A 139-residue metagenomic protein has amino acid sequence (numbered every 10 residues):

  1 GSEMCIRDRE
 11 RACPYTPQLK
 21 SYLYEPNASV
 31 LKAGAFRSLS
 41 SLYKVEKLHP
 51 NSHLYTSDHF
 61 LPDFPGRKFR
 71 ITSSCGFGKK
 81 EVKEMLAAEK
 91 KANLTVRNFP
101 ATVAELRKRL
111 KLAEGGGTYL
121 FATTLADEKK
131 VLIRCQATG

Functional and structural regions predicted by a protein language model:
G1-I6: Short, small-residue-biased leader/transition segments that mark boundaries at the very start of proteins
R7-L48: Long, well-ordered mid-to-C-terminal structural blocks that present hydrophobic/aromatic surfaces
A33, K47-G139: C-terminal target-recognition/interaction regions appended to catalytic cores
